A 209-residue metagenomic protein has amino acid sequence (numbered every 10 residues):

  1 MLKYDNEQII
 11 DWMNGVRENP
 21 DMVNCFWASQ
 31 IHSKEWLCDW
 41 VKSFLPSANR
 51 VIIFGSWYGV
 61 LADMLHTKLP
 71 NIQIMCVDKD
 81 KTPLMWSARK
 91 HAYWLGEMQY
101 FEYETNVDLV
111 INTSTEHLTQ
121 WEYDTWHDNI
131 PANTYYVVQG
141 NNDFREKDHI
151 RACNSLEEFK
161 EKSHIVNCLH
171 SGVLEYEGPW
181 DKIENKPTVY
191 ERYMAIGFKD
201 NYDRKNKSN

Functional and structural regions predicted by a protein language model:
M1-P46: S-adenosyl-L-methionine
P46-Y58: Conserved class I S-adenosyl-L-methionine
N49-R50, N71-M75: Residues at the starts of beta-strands that form the adenosine-phosphate
Y58-L69: Conserved SAM-binding loop of SAM-dependent methyltransferases across substrates and taxa, primarily the Class I
V77-T105: S-adenosyl-L-methionine
V107-E122: A short SAM/SAH-binding and catalytic strip from SAM-dependent methyltransferases
T119-A195: C-terminal substrate-binding/active-site "lid" region of AdoMet-derived donor-dependent transferases
Y202-N209: Flexible, glycine-/basic-rich loop-and-beta segments that form/coincide with the SAM-dependent methyltransferase
